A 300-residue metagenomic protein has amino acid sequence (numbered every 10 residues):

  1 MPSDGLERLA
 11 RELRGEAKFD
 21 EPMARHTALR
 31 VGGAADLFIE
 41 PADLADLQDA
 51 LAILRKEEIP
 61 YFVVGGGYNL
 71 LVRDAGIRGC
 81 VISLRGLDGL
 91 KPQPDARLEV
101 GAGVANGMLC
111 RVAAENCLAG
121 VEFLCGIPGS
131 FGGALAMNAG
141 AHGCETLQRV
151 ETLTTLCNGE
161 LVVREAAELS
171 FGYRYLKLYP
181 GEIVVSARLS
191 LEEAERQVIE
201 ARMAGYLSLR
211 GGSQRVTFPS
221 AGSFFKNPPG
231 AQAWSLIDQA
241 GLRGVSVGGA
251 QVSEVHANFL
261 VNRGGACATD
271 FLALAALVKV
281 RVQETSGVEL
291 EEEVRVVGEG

Functional and structural regions predicted by a protein language model:
P2-F131: Anion-binding (especially nucleotide phosphate/pyrophosphate-binding) glycine-rich loop and adjoining beta-alpha core
R8-A10, A50-L54, R202-Y206, L274-V278: Short amphipathic alpha-helices in soluble, non-transmembrane regions that often serve as interface/regulatory elements
K18-F19, T27, L70, L156-A273 (+1 more regions): Phosphate/pyrophosphate- and phosphate-bearing ligand-binding catalytic cores of soluble enzymes
G32-G33, I39-L44, L71-G89, A136-A166 (+1 more regions): Structural signature of FAD isoalloxazine-binding scaffolds in flavoprotein oxidoreductases
G33-A34, G66-Y68, I77-C80, V104 (+7 more regions): Gly/Ser/Thr-rich helix-start
E57, V64-G66, R149, F218-P219 (+1 more regions): Short, basic and Ser/Thr-rich N-terminal targeting/leader segments
K91, E122, T154, V294-R295: Residues embedded in well-ordered beta-strands within globular domains across many folds
C110-E151, C157, S220: A gly/ser-rich beta-alpha-beta helix-loop segment of oxidoreductase catalytic cores
